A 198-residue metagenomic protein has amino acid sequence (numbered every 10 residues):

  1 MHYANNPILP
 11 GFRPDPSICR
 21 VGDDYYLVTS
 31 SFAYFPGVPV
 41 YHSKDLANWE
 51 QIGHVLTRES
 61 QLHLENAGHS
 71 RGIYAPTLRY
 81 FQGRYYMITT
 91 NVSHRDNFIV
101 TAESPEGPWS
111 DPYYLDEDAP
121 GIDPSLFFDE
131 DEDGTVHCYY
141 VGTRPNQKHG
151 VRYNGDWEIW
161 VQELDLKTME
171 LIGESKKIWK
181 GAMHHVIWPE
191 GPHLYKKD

Functional and structural regions predicted by a protein language model:
M1-D198: Carbohydrate-active catalytic/glycan-binding domains of CAZyme proteins, especially the secreted or lumenal ectodomains
